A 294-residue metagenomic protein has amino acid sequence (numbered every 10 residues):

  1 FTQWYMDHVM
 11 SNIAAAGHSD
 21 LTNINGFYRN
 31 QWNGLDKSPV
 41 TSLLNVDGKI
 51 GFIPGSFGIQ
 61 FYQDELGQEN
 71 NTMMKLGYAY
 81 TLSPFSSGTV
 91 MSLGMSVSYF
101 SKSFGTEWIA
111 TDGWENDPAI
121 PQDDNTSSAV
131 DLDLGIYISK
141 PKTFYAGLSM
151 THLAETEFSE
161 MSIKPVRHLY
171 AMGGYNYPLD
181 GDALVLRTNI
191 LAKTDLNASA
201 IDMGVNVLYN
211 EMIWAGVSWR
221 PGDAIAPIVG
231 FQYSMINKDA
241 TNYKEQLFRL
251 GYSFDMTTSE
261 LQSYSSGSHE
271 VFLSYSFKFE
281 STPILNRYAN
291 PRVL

Functional and structural regions predicted by a protein language model:
F1-L294: Subset of outer-membrane beta-barrel
